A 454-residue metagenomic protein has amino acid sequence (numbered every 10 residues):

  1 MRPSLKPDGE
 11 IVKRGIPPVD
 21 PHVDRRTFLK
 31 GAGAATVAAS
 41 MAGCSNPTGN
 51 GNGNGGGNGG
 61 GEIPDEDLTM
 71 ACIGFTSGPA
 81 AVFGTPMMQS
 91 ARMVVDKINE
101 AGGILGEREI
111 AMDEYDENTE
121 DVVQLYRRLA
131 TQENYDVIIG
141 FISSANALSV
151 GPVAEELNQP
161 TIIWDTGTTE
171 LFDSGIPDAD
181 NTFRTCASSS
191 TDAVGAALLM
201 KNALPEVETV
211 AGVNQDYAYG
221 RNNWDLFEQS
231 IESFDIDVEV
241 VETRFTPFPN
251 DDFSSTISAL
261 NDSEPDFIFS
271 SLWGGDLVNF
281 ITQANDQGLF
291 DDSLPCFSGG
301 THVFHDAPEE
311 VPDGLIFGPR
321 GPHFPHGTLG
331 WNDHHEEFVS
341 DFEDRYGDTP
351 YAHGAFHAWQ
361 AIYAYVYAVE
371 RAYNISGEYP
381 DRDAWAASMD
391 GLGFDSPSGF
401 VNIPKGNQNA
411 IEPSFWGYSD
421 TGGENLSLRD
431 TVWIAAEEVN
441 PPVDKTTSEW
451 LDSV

Functional and structural regions predicted by a protein language model:
M1-V23: N-terminal secretory signal peptides
R25-A32, G43: N-terminal export leaders
S45-N54: Bacterial lipoprotein signal-peptidase II cleavage site
G55, V82-M87, G102-S174, T185 (+1 more regions): Beta-alpha junction/loop-to-helix N-cap segments that form part of ligand/metal-binding clefts
E62-R92, Y115-E120, I142-S143, V213-R221 (+2 more regions): Extracytoplasmic "Venus flytrap"
Y135-T243, D292-F317: Extracytoplasmic ligand/sensor domains, especially the bilobed periplasmic-binding protein
A284-W359, R371-Y373, V439-S453: Extracellular/periplasmic periplasmic-binding protein-like sensory domains
G393-V454: Solvent-exposed, acidic/polar segments of extracytosolic/periplasmic ligand-binding ectodomains
